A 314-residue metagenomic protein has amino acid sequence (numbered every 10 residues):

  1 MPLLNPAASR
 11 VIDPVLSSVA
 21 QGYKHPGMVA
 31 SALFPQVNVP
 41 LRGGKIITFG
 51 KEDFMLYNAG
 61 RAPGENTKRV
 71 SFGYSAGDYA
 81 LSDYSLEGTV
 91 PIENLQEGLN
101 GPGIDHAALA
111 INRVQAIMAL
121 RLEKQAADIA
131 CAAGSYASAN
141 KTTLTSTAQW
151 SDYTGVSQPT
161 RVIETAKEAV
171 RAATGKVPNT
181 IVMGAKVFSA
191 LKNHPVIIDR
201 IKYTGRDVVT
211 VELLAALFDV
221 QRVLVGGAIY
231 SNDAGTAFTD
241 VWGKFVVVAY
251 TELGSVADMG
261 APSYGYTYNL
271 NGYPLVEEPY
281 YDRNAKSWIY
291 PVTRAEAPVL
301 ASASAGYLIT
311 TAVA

Functional and structural regions predicted by a protein language model:
P2-R61, S75-S82, T145-T154, I198-A314: Sequence/fold signature of self-assembling virion shell proteins
E65-V70: Hydrophobic, aromatic-lined core segments that form the binding pocket/scaffold for planar heteroaromatic ligands
Y74-L99: Short acidic, glycine/tyrosine-flanked loop/strand segments centered on an H-E-D-like triad
S85-E87, P178, S287: Broad gene-expression machinery/nucleic-acid interaction feature
I92-V177, A185-D199, V313-A314: Alpha-helical scaffold segments that mediate packing/assembly in large oligomeric complexes
V177-T180, K244-V246: Short, surface-exposed beta-edge/turn micro-motifs
T180-G184, L224-V225: A structural signal for short, well-ordered beta-strand segments and their strand-loop junctions that often border
